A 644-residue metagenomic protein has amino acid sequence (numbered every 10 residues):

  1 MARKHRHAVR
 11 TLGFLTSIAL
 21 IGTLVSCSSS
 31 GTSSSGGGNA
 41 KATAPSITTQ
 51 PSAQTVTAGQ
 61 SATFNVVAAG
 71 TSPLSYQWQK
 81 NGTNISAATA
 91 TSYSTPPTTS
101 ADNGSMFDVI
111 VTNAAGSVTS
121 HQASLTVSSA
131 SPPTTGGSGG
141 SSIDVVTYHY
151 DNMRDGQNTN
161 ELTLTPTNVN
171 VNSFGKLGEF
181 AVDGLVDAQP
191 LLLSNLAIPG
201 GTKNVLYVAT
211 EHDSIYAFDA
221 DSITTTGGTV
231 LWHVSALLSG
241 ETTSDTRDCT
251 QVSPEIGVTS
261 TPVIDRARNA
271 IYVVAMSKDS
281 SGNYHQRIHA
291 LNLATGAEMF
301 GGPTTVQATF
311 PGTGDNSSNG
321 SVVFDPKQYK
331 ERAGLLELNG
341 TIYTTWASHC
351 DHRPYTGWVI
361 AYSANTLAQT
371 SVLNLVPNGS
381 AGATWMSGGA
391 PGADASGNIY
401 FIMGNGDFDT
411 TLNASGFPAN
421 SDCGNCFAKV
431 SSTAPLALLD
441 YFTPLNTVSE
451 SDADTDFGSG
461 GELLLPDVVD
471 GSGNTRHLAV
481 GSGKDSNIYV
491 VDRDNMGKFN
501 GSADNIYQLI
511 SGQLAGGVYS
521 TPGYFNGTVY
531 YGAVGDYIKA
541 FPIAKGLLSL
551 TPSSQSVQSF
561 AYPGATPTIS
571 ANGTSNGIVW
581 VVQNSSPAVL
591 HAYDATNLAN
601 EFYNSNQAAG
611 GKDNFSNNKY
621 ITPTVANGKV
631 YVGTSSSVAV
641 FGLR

Functional and structural regions predicted by a protein language model:
S17, I21-S46, S128-G140: Bacterial Sec-dependent N-terminal signal peptides
T49-A53: Surface-exposed, proline-enriched loop/turn segments that connect beta strands in immunoglobulin-like
Q60-A68: A short beta-strand segment in extracellular, disulfide-stabilized domains
G70-Q77: Solvent-exposed loop segments of extracellular immunoglobulin-like
Q79-P97: Surface-exposed, flexible coil segments in extracellular/virion-facing regions
T99-D108: Solvent-exposed loop/turn motifs of extracellular immunoglobulin-like beta-sandwich domains
S141-V468, T475-K498, Y519-F541, G564-A571 (+2 more regions): Mobile, glycine-rich extracellular loop/lid and propeptide segments that shape or gate substrate/ligand access
